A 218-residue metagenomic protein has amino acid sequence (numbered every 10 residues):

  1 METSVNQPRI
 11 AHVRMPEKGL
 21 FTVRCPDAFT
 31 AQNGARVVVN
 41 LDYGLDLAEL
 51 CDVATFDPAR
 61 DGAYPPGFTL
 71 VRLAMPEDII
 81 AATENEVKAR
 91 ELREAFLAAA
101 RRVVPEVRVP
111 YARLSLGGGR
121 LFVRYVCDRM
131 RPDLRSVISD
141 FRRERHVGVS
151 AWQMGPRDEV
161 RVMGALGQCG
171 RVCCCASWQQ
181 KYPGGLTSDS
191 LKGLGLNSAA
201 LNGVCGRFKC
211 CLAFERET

Functional and structural regions predicted by a protein language model:
M1-D61: N-terminal, positively charged regions that mediate nucleic acid binding
E2-V5, A112-S115, R161, L166 (+1 more regions): Replace "in large, NTP-powered and nucleic-acid-processing enzymes" with "in large, NTP-powered factors and other
L47-R102: Terminal, basic amphipathic appendages of nucleotide-handling enzymes
R90-E94, Y111, I138, L196 (+1 more regions): Helix-rich terminal scaffold detector
P105-R120: Short edge beta-strands and adjacent turn/loop segments
V126-P132: Helix N-cap motif at beta-to-alpha junctions
L134-P156, V172-K192: Short, charged low-complexity linear segments at domain edges
V160-Q180, S198-R216: Local cysteine-cluster metal-coordination motifs and their immediate loop/turn environment, predominantly Fe-S cluster
